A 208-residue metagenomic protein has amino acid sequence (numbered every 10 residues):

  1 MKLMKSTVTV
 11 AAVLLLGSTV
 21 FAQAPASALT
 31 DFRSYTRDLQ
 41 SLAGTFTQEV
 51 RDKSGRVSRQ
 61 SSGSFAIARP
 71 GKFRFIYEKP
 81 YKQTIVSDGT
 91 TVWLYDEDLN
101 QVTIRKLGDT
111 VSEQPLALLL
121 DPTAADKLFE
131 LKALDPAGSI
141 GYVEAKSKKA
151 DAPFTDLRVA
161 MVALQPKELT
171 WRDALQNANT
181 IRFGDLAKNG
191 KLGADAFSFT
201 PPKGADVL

Functional and structural regions predicted by a protein language model:
M1-V10: Bacterial N-terminal signal peptides that target proteins for export
T9-T19: Bacterial N-terminal signal peptides
F21-S58, K72, P201-L208: N-terminal leader/targeting segments and the immediate start of mature chains
V57-S64, Q176-N177: Amphipathic hydrophobic-ligand
S64-Q114, N179-T180: An acidic-aromatic
Y95-E97, V102-A133, I140-E144: Extracytoplasmic segments of membrane-associated envelope/inner-membrane machinery
T103, K127-L208: Gly/Pro-enriched, hydrophobic low-complexity segments that function as extracytoplasmic propeptides/linkers
